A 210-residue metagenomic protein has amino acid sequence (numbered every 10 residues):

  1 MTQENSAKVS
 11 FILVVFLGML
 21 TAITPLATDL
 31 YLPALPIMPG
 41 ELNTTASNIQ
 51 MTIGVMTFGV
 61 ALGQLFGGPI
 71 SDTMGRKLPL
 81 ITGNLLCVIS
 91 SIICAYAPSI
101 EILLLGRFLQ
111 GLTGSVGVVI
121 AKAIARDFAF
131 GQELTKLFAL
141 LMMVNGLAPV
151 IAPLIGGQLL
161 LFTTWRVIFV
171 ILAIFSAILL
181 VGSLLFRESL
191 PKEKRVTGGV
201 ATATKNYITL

Functional and structural regions predicted by a protein language model:
T2-S6, P191-L210: Juxtamembrane intracellular "pre-TM" segments in multi-pass secondary transporters
S10-F11, Y96-G106: Helix-loop junctions at membrane interfaces in 12-TM secondary transporters
I12-A46: Extracytoplasmic
D29, T57-L65, P149-V150: Residue-level signature of mid-helix packing/kink "hotspots" within the transmembrane helices of 12-pass Major
L62-E101: Conserved MFS/SLC helix-loop-helix module at the cytosolic interface between two early adjacent transmembrane helices
S90-A95, G106, Q110, R126 (+1 more regions): MFS-fold secondary transporters
P98, I102, A139-L184: Helix-loop-helix hairpin linking two adjacent transmembrane segments in secondary transporters
G106-L147: Cytoplasmic helix-loop-helix junction between adjacent transmembrane helices in 12-TM secondary transporters
